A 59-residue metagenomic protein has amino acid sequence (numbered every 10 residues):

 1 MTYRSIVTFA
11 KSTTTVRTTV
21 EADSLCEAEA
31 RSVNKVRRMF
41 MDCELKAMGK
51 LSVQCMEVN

Functional and structural regions predicted by a protein language model:
M1-V16: Short aromatic-glycine-(Arg/Gly/Cys) micro-motifs in beta-strand/loop hairpins
T13-E27: A short, exposed loop/beta-hairpin motif centered on an aromatic-Gly-Thr core
D23-E44: A short, charged, amphipathic alpha-helix used as a generic interaction element across diverse proteins
R37-N59: Short, mixed-charge low-complexity intrinsically disordered segments
